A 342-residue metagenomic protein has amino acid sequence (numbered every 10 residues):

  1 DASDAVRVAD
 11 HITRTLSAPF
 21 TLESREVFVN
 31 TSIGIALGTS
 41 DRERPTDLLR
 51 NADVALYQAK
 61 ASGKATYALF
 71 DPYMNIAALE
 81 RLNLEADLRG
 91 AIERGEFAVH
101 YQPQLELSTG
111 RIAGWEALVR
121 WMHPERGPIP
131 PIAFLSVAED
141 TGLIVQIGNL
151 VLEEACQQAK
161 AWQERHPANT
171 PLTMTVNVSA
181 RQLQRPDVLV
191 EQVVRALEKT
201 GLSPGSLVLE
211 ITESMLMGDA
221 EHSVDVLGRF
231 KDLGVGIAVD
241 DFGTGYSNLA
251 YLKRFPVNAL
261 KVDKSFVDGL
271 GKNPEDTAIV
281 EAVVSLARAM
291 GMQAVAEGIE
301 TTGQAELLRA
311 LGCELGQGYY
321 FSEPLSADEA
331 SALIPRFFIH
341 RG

Functional and structural regions predicted by a protein language model:
D1-L82, A86: Cyclic-dinucleotide signaling modules
A2, F20-R25, S62, G90 (+7 more regions): Nucleotide second-messenger and two-component phosphorelay signaling modules
D4, H11, Y67, L107-E116 (+2 more regions): Catalytic core of bacterial c-di-GMP phosphodiesterases, primarily the EAL and HD-GYP domains, capturing alpha-helical
V8, I12-L16, L48-L56, A117 (+9 more regions): Structural preference for long, well-ordered alpha-helical segments in enzyme cores
A18, A36, Q102-Q104, R120 (+2 more regions): Output-coupling edge of small sensory domains
T21, I76-D87, E93, E139 (+4 more regions): Signal-transducing alpha-helical linker
R25, L107-S108, P124-E125, S179-D187 (+2 more regions): EAL-family c-di-GMP phosphodiesterase catalytic domain
L79-V137, H166, M174-N177, V239 (+3 more regions): Active-site core of bacterial EAL-family cyclic-dinucleotide phosphodiesterase domains
